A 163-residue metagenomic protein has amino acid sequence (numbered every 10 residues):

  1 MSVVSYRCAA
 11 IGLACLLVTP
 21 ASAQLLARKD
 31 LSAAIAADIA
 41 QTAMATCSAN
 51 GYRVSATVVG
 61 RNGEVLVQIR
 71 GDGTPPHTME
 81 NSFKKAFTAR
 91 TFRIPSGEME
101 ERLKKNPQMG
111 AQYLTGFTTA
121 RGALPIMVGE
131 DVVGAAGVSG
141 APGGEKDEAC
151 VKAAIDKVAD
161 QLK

Functional and structural regions predicted by a protein language model:
M1-Y6: N-terminal secretory signal peptides that target proteins for export/translocation
C8-P20: Bacterial N-terminal signal peptides
A23-K163: Flexible, solvent-exposed loop/hinge segments and secondary-structure transition points
